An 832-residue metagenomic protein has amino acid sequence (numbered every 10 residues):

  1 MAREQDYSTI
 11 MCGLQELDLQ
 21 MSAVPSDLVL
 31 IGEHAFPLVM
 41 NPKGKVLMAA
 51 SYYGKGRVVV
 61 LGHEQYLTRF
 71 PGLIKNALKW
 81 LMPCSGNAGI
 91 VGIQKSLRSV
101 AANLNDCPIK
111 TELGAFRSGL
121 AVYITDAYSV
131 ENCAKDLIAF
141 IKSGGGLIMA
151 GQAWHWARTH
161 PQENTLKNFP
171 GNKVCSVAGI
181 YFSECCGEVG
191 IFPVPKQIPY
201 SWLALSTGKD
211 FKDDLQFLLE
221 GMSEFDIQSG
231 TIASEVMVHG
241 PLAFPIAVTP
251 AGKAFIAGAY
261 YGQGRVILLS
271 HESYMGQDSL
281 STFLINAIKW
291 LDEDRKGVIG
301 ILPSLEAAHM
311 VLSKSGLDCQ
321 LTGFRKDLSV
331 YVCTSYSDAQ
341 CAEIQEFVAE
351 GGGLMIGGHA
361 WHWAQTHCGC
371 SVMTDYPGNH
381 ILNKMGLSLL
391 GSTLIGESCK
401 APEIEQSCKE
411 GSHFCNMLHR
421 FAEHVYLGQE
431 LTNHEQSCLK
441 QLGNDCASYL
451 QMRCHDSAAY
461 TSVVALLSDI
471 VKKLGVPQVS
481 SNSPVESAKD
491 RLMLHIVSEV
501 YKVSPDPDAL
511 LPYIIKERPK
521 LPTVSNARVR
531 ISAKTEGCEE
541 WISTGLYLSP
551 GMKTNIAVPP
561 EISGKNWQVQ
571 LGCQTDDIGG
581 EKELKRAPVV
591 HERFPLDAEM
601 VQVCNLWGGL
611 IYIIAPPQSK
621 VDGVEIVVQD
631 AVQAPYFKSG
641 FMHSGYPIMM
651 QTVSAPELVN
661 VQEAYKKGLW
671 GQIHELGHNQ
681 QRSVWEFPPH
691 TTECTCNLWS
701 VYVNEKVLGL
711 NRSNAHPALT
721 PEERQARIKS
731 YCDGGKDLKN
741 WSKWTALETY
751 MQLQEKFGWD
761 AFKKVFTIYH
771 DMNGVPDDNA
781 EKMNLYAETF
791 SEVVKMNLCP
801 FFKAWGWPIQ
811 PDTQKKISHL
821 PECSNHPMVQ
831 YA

Functional and structural regions predicted by a protein language model:
M1-G54, G62, Y66-R69, S99-K110 (+8 more regions): Catalytic beta-strand/loop cores that center a nucleophilic Ser/Cys/Thr and support acyl-enzyme chemistry
S51-Q65, L73, A77-I90, A115-N168 (+5 more regions): Short alpha-beta junction capping motif
H155-T165, A360-V372, G443, L467 (+1 more regions): Post-HEXXH active-site segment of zinc metalloproteases
H413-C438, E722-Q814, E822-N825: Active-site-proximal alpha-helical
S448-W541: Long amphipathic alpha-helical scaffold segments
V479, S483, S487, R491-I514 (+3 more regions): Beta/coil-rich, acidic/histidine-enriched accessory regions frequently appended to metallopeptidases
V503-V628: Beta-strand-enriched, solvent-exposed domains that form extended recognition/catalytic surfaces
K620, V627-E755: Catalytic cores of extracellular degradative/oxidative enzymes
